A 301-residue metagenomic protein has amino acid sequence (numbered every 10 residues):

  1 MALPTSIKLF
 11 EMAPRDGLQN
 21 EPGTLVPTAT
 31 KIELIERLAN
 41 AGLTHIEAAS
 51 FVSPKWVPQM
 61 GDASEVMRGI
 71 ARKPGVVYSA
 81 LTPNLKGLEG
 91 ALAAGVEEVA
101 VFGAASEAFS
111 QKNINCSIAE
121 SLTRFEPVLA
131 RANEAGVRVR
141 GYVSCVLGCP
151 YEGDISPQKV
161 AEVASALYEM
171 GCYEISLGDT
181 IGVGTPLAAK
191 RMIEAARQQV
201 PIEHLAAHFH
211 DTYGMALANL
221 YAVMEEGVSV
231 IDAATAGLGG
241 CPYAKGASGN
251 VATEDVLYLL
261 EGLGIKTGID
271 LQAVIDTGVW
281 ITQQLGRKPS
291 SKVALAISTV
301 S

Functional and structural regions predicted by a protein language model:
M1-S301: Catalytic cores and adjacent flexible loops of soluble metabolic enzymes that perform enolate/carbanion chemistry on
